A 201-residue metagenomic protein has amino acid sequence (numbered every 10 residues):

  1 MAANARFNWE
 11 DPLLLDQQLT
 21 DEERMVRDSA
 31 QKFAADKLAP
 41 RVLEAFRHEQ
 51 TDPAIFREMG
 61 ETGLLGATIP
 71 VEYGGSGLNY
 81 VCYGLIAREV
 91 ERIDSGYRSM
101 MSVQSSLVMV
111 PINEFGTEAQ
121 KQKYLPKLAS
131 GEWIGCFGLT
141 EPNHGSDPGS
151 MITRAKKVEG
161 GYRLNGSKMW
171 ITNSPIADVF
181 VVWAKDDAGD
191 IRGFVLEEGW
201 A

Functional and structural regions predicted by a protein language model:
M1-E22: Intrinsic disorder at enzyme termini
Q17-L38: Mature N-terminal segment immediately following signal peptide/propeptide cleavage in secreted/periplasmic
R27, Q50-A54, G75-Y83: A structural motif shared across PLP-dependent enzymes of the aminotransferase-like
L38-Q50: C-terminal helix-coil-helix/basic helical segment that borders enzyme active sites and/or dimer interfaces and provides
E61-E132, T172-V179: Internal helix-loop-helix
G131-L139: A short, Trp-centered hydrophobic/proline-enriched beta-strand micro-motif
S146-D147, Y162: Hydrophobic, small-residue-rich alpha-helical packing segments that form membrane-like cores
I152, G161, N165-A201: A short core secondary-structure module
